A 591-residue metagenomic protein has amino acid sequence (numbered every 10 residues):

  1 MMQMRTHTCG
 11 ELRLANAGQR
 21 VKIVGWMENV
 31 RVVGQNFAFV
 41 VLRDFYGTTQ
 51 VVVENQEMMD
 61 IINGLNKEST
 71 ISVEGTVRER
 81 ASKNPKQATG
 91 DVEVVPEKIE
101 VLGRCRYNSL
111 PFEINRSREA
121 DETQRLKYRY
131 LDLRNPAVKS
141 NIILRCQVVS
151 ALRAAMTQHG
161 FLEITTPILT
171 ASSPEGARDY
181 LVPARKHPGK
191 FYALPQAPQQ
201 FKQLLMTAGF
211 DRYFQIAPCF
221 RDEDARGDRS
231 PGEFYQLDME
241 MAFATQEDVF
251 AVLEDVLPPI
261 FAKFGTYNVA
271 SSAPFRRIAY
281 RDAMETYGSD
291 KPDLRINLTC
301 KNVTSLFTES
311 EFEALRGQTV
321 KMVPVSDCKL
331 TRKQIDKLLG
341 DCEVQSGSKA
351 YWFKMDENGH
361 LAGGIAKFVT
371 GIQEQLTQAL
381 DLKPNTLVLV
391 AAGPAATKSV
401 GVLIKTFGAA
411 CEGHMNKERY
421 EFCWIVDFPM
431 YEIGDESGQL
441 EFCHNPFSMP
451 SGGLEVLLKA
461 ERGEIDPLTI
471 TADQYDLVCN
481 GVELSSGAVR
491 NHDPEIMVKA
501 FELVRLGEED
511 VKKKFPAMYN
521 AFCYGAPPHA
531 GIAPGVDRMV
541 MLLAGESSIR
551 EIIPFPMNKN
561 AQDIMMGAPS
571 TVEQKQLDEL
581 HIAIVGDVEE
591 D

Functional and structural regions predicted by a protein language model:
M1-D591: Class II aminoacyl-tRNA synthetase catalytic cores and aaRS-like
